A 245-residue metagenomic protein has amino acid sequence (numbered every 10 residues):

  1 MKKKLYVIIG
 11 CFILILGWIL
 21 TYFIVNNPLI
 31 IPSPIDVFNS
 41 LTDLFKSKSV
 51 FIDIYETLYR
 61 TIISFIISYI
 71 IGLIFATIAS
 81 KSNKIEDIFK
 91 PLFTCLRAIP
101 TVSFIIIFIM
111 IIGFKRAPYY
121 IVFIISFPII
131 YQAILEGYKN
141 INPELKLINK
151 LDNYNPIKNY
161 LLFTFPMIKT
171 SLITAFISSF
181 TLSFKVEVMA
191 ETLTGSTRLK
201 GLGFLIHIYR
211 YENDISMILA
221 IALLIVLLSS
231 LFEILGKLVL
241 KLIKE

Functional and structural regions predicted by a protein language model:
K2-V25: N-terminal signal-anchor transmembrane alpha helix
I24-I66: Periplasmic/extracellular loop-to-transmembrane helix junction in inner-membrane transport proteins
F51, Y55-S64, R97, L161-T174 (+2 more regions): Alpha-helical transmembrane segments of multi-pass membrane proteins
I63-F93: Transmembrane-helix boundary motif in ABC transporter permease subunits
N83, T174, I215-E245: C-terminal transmembrane helix and the adjacent membrane-cytosol boundary/short C-terminal tail of inner/organellar
L92-A98, I111, Y120-I134, S196 (+1 more regions): Hydrophobic transmembrane alpha-helices
M110, V186-I225: Glycine-rich helix-loop "coupling/hinge" segments at transmembrane-helix boundaries in multipass transporters
F114-S179: Membrane-cytosol interface at the C-terminal ends of specific transmembrane alpha-helices in multi-pass membrane
